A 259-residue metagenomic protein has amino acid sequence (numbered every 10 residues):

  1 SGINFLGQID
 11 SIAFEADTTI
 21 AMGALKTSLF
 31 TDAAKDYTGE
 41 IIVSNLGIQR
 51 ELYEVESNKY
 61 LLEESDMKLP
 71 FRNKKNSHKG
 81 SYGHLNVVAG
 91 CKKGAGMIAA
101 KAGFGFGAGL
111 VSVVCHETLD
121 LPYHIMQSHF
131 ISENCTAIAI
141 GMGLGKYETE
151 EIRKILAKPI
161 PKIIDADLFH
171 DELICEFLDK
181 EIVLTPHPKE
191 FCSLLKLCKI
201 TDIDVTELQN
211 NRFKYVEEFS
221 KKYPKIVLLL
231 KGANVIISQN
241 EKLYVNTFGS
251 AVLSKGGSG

Functional and structural regions predicted by a protein language model:
S1, I163-A166: Conserved acidic functional residues
S1-T19, G23: Conserved phosphate- and dinucleotide-binding cores of soluble alpha/beta proteins, encompassing both enzyme active
A16-T18, A24-P161, L168-V183, P188 (+1 more regions): Small-residue (G/A/S/T)-rich helix-start motifs and N-terminal tracts that mark the onset
